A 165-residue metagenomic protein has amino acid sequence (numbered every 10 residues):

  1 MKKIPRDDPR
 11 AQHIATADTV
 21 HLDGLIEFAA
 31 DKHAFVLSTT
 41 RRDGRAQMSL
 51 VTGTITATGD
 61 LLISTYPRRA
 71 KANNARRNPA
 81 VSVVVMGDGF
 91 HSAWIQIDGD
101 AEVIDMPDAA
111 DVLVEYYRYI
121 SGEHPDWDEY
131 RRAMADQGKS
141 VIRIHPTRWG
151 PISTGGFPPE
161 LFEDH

Functional and structural regions predicted by a protein language model:
M1-T19, A93-H165: Charged, gly/pro-rich active-site loop segments
P9-R42: Short, conserved active-site entrance elements at the starts or edges of catalytic domains
A11-A17, Y66-M86, E123-W127: Short, solvent-exposed cationic patches
I26-A30, R76-R77, A135: Alpha-helix boundary recognition
K32-P67, N73-A75, V81-V85, W94-I97: Short beta-strand segments
H33-A34, A80, P125, W149: Generic structural signal for secondary-structure transition and capping sites
D43-R45, D88-H91, A133-D136: A short beta-turn/loop motif at secondary-structure boundaries
R69-K71, F90, P158-P159: Short, surface-exposed beta-strand-loop junctions and turns on beta-sheet-rich folds
